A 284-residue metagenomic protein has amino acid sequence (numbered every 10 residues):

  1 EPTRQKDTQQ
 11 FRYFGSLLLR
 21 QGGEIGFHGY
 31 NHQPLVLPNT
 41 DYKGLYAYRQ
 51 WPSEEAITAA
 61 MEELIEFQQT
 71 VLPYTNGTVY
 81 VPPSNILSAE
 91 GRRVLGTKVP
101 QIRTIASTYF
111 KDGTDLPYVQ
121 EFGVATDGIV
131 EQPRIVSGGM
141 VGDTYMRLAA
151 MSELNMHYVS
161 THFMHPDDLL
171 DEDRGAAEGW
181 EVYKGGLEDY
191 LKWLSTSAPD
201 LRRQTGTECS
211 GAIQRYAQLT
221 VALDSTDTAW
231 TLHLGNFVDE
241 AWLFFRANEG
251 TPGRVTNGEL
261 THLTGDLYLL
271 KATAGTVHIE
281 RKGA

Functional and structural regions predicted by a protein language model:
E1-E90, P166-D168: Metal-dependent polysaccharide deacetylase catalytic core of the NodB/CE4 family, i.e., the active-site-bearing domain
K6-S16, K111-Q120, M140-M151: Alpha-helical scaffolding within the catalytic cores of extracellular/periplasmic polymer-degrading hydrolases
G23, G29, L219-V221, N257-T261: Small-residue (G/S/T/A) turn/hinge positions that recur once per unit in extracellular repeat modules
I25-H28, T78, I102-A106, S160-H162: Hydrophobic faces of well-ordered beta-strands that scaffold small-molecule active sites in alpha/beta enzyme cores
E62, Q69-V79, N85, A89-R92 (+2 more regions): Catalytic grooves of carbohydrate-active enzymes
G96-M140: His/Asp/Glu-enriched short active-site or ligand-binding loop at hydrolase and phosphoryl-transfer sites
G206-E249: Surface beta-strand/loop "capping" patches
L263-A284: C-terminal beta-strand-rich structural cap/linker in extracellular carbohydrate-active enzymes
